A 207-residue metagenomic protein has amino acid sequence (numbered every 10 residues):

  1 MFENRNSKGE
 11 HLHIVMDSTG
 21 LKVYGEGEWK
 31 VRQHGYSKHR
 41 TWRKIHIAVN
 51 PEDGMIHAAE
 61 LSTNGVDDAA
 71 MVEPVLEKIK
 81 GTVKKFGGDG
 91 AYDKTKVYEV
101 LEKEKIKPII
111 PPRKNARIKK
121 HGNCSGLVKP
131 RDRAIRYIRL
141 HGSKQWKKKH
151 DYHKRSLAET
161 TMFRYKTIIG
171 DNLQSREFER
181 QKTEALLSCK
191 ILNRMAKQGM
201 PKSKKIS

Functional and structural regions predicted by a protein language model:
M1-R113, I118, K166, E184-C189 (+1 more regions): Polybasic low-complexity intrinsically disordered regions
M16, L21, H34, K84 (+5 more regions): Alpha-helical protein-protein interaction elements
K30, K38-T41, N115, K129-R131 (+5 more regions): Intrinsically disordered, low-complexity sequence elements enriched in Ser/Thr/Gly/Pro
G90, T95-K166: Helix-centered, glycine/charged polyanion-binding patches within enzymatic domains that contact phosphate-containing
L140, K144-S207: Basic, amphipathic alpha-helical segments enriched in Lys/Arg and hydrophobic/aromatic residues
